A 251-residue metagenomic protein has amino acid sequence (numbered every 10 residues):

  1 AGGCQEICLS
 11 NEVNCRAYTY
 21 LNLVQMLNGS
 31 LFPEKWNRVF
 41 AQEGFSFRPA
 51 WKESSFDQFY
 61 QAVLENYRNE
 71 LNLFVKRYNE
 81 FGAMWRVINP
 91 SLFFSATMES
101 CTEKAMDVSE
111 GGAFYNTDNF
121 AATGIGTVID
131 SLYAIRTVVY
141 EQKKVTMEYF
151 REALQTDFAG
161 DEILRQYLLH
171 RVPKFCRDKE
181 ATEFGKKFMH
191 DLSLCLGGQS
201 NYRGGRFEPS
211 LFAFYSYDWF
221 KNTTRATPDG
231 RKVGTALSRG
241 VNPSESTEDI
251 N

Functional and structural regions predicted by a protein language model:
A1-N251: Conserved catalytic cores of very large enzyme subunits
